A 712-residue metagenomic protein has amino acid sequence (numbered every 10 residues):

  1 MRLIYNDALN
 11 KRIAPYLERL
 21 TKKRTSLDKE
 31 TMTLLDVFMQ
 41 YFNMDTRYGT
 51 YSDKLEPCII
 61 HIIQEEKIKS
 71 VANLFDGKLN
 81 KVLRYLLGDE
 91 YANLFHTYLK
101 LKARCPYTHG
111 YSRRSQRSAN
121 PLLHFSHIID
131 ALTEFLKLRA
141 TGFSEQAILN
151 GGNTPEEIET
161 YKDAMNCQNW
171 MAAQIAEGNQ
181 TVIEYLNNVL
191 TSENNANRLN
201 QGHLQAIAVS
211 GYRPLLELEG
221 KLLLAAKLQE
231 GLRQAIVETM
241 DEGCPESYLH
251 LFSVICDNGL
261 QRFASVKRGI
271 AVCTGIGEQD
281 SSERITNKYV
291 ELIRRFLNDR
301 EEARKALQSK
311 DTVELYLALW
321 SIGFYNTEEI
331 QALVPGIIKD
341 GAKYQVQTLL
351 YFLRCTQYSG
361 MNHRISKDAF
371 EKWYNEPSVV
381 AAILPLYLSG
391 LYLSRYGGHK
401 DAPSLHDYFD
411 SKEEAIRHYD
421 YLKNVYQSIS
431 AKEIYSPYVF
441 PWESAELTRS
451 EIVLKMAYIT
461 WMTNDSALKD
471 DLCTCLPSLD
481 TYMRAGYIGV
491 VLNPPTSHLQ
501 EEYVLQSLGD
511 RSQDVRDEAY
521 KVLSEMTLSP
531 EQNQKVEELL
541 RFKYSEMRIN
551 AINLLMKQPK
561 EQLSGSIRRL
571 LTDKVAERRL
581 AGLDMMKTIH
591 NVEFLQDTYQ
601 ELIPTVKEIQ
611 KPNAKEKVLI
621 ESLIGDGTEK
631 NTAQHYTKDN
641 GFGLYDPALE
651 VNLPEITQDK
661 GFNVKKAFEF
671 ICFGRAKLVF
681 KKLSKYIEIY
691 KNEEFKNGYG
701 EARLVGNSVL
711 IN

Functional and structural regions predicted by a protein language model:
M1-G88, N640-F680: Charged, amphipathic alpha-helical stretches
K23, Y41, D45, H61-E66 (+32 more regions): Residue-level signature of the C-terminal ends
L55, Q64-K67, F75-V82, L86-K102 (+9 more regions): Extended HEAT/HEAT-like alpha-solenoid repeat tracts in very large eukaryotic scaffold/adaptor proteins
S112-N120, E159, D163-E177, N200-S210 (+21 more regions): Structural detector for internal amphipathic alpha-helices that build alpha-solenoid repeat scaffolds
I129-T133, G142-L149, N179-V189, R213-L223 (+16 more regions): Amphipathic alpha-helical scaffolding segments comprising HEAT/armadillo-like alpha-solenoid repeats
N194-N197, L228-Q229, F263, S282 (+7 more regions): Short inter-helical turns and helix N-cap capping residues of alpha-solenoid HEAT/ARM repeat scaffolds
S545, A576, T598-I609, T637-Y645: Alpha-helical scaffold repeats of the Armadillo/HEAT/TPR superfamily
V618-V709: Extended alpha-helical scaffolding regions
